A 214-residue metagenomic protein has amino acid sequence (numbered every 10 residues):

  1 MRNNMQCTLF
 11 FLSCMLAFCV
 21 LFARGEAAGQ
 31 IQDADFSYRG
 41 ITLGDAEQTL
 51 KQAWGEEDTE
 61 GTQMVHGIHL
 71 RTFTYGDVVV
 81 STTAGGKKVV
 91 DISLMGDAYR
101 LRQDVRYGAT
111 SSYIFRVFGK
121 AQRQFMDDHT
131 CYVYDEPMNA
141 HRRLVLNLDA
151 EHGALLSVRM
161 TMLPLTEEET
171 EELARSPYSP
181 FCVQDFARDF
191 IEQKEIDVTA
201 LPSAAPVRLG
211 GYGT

Functional and structural regions predicted by a protein language model:
M1-F11: Bacterial N-terminal signal peptides that target proteins for export
F10-V20: Bacterial N-terminal signal peptides
F22-G29: Sec-dependent signal peptide cleavage junction
I31-D33, G55: Short, flexible domain-boundary/linker segments around small modular repeats
A34-G40, A98-V105: Second-shell loop/turn segments in exported
T42-G85, R106-T214: A cross-family detector of function-defining hotspots
K88-R100, Y107-S112: A low-complexity, Ser/Thr/Gly/Pro-enriched, surface-exposed linker/loop concept that marks segments flanking
